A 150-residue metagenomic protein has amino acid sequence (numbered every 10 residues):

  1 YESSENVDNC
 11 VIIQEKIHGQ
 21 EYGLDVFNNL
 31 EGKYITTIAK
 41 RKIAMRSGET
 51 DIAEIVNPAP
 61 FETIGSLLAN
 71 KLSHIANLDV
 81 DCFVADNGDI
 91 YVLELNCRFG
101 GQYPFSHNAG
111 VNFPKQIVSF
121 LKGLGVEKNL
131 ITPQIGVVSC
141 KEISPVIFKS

Functional and structural regions predicted by a protein language model:
Y1-N70, F83-Y91: Phosphate-binding site of ATP-dependent enzymes
R46-S47, A59-S150: ATP-dependent carboxylate activation and anion-phosphoryl transfer catalytic cores that bind Mg-ATP to form
